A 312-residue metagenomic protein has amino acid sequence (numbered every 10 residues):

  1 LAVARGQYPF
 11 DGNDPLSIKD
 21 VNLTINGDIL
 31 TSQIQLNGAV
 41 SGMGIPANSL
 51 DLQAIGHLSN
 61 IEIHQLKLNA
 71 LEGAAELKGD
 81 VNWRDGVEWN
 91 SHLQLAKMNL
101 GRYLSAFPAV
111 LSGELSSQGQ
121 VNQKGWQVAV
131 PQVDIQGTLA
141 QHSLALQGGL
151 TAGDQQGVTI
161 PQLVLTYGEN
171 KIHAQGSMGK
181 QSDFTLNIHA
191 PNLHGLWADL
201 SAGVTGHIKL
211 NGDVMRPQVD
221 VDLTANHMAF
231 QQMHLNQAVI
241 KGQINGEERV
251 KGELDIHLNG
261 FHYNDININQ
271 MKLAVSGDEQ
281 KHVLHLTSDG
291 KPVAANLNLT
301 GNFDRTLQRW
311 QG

Functional and structural regions predicted by a protein language model:
L1-R5, L223, I256: Tryptophan-anchored aromatic micro-motifs
L1-V3, V128-P131: Flexible beta-edge/linker motif
A4-P9, M98-R102, Q136, L193-G195 (+2 more regions): Sequence/structural signature of outer-membrane beta-barrel proteins
R5-I29, G38-V40, N48-N60, Q65-L68 (+12 more regions): Extended lipid/amphipathic-ligand handling interfaces
N60, K97-G101, G157, H189-H194 (+2 more regions): Extracytoplasmic loops and strand-loop junctions of Gram-negative outer membrane beta-barrel proteins
P191-L193, W197, I256, H285-T287 (+1 more regions): Cysteine-rich modules of extracellular adhesion/ECM and protease-associated proteins
